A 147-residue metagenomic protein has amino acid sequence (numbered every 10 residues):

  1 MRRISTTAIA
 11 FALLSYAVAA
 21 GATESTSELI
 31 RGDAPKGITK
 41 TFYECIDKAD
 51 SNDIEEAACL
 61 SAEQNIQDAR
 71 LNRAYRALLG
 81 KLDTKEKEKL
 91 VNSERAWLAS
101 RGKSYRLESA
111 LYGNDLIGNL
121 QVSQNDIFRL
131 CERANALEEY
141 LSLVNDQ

Functional and structural regions predicted by a protein language model:
M1-I9: Bacterial N-terminal signal peptides that target proteins for export
S15-A19: N-terminal signal peptide c-region/cleavage motif recognized by signal peptidases
A20-Q147: N-terminal alpha-helical modules
